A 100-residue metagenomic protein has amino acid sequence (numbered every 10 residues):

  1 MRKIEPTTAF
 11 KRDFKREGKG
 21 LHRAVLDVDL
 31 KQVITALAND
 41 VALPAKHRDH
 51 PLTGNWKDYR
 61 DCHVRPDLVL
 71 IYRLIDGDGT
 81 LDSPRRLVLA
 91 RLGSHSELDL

Functional and structural regions predicted by a protein language model:
M1-V33: Arg/Lys-rich, positively charged N-terminal/basic patches that mediate binding to nucleic acids
E5, A38, A42, H47 (+2 more regions): Residue-level signal for pocket-adjacent positions within structured domains
D13, D58, S96-L98: Flexible, glycine-rich phosphate/dinucleotide-binding loops and adjacent beta-alpha linkers at cofactor/substrate
E17, L37, L74-D78: Hydrophobic helix-cap positions at the C-terminus of alpha-helices in RecA-like/P-loop ATPase nucleotide-binding cores
E17, L52, W56, L92: Hydrophobic pocket-lining residues within nucleotide cofactor-binding pockets
R23-A24, C62-V69, R73-L100: Enriched for short, Lys/Arg-rich terminal
Q32-N39, S94-L100: A short, hydrophobic secondary-structure junction motif
T35-C62: A short, surface-exposed loop/turn module that caps and links secondary-structure elements
